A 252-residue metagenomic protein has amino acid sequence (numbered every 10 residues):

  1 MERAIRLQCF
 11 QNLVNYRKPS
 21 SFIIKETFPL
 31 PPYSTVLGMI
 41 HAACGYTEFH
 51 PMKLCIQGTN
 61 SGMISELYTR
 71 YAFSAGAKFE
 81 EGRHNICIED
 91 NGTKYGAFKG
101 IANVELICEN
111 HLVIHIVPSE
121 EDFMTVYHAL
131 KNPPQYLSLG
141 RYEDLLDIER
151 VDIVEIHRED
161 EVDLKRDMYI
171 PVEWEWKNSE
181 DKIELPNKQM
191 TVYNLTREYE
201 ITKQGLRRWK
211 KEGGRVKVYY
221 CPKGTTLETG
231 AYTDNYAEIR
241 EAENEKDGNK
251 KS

Functional and structural regions predicted by a protein language model:
M1-I5, H50-M52, C108-L112: Residues at beta-strand starts and edge strands
M1-S21: N-terminal, Lys/Arg- and Ser/Thr-rich interaction peptides
Q8, Y46-T47, I114: Internal, well-ordered alpha/beta segment that forms a basic, Gly-enriched binding/recognition surface
C9-Q11, G58, I116-P118: Short, structured patches in soluble enzyme cores that scaffold and shape functional sites
N12, E26, N103: Glycine-rich, flexible loop/turn motifs
V14-N15, T47-H50, D122-M124: Primarily extracytoplasmic ectodomains and periplasmic/lumenal surface modules that are beta-strand-rich
S20-I86: Glycine/small-residue-rich interface belts in oligomeric ring/scaffold proteins and their assembly partners
M63-S252: Internal, well-folded beta-alpha domain core
